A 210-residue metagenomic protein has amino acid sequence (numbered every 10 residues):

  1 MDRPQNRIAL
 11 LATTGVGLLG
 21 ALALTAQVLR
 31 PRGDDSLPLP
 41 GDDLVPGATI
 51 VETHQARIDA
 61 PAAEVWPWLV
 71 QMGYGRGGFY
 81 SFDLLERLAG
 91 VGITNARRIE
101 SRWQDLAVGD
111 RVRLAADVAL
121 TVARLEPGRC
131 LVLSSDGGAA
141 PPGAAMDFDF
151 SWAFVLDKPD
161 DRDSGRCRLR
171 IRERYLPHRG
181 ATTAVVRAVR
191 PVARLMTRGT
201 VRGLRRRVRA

Functional and structural regions predicted by a protein language model:
D2-Q27: Hydrophobic alpha-helical topogenic segments used for membrane insertion/localization
Q5, Y74-G77, R111-E126: Functional cleft and adjacent loop/helix regions within the main domain that mediate ligand binding or catalysis
G20-A107, R111, R209-A210: Hydrophobic ligand-binding cavity/cleft-lining segments
G33-D35, S135-R198, L204-R206: Beta-strand/loop substructures that line and gate deep hydrophobic ligand-binding cavities in soluble
L39, I93-A96, A119, R124 (+1 more regions): C-terminal accessory subdomains/tails of enzymes that are appended
V51-T53, A116-V118, D147-A153: Short, surface-exposed coil-to-beta transition loops
D59-A63, A123-C130, V155-R168, R206-R209: A short, structured loop/turn motif at beta-sheet edges
Q104-G109, L125-S134: Short, hydrophobic/aromatic-rich segments at coil-to-beta transitions
